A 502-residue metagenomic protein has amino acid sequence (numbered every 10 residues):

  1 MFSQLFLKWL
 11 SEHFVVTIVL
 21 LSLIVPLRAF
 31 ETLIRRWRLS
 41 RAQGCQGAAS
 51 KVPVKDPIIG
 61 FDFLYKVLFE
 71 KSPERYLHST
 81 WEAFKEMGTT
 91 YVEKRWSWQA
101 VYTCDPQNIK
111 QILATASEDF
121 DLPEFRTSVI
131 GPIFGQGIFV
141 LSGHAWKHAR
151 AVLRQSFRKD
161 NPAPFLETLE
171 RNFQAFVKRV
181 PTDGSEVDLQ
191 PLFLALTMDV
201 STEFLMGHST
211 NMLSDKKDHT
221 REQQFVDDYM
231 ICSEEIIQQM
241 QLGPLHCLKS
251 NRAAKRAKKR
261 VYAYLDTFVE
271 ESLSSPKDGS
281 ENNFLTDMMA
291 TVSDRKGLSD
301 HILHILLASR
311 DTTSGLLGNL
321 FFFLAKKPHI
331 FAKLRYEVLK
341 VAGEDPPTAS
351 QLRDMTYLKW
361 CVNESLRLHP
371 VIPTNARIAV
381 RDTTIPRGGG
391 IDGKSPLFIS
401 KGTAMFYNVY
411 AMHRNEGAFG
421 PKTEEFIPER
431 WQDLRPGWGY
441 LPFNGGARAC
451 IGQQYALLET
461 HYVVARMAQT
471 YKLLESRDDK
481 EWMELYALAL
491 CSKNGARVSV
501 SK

Functional and structural regions predicted by a protein language model:
F2-H148, A163, E167-K178, L196 (+5 more regions): N-terminal membrane-proximal hinge/A-helix region immediately C-terminal to the signal-anchor transmembrane segment
V19, L122-S128, P164-L317, K333: Cytochrome P450 heme-thiolate monooxygenase catalytic core
L166, E170, T220-D228, N282-F284 (+5 more regions): Cytochrome P450 I-helix active-site segment
T182, P328-I330, A449, Q453-C491: Cytochrome P450 heme-binding "Cys pocket" and the immediately downstream C-terminal segment
H301-H304, R310, S395, S400-A404 (+3 more regions): C-terminal, well-structured subdomains that either form a transmembrane helix-short loop-helix hairpin in multi-pass
T312-A325, V463: Short, small-residue alpha-helix embedded
L334, S365, G402, F426 (+3 more regions): Hydrophobic, well-ordered secondary-structure elements that form the walls of internal hydrophobic environments
V371, G393, K401, F406-L434: Conserved cytochrome P450 K-helix/beta-meander segment immediately N-terminal to the heme-binding cysteine loop
